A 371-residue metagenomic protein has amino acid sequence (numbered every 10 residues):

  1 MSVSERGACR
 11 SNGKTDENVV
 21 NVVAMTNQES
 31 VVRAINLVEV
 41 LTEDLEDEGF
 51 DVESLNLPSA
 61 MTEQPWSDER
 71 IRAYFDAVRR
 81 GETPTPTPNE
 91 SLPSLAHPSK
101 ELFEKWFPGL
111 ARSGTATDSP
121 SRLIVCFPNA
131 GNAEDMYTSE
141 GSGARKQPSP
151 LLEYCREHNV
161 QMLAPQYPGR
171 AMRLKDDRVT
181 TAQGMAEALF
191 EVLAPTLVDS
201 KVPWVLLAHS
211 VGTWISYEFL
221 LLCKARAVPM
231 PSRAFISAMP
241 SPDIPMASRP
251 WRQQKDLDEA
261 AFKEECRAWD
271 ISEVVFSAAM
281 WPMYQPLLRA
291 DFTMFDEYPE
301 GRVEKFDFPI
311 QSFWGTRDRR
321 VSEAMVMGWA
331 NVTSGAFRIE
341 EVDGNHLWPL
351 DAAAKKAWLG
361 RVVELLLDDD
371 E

Functional and structural regions predicted by a protein language model:
K14-E17: Compositionally biased, low-complexity intrinsically disordered regions
V20-L207, W214-E371: Domain-scale detector for complete catalytic domains at protein termini or as standalone homologs
